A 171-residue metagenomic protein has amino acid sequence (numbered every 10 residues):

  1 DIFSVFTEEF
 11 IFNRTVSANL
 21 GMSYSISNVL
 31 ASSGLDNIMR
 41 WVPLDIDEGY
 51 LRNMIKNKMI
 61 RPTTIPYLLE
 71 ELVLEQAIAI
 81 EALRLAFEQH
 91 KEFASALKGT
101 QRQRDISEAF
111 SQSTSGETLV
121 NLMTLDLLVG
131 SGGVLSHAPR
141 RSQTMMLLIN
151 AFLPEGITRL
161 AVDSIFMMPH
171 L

Functional and structural regions predicted by a protein language model:
I2-L171: Helical "lid/coupling" subdomains associated with nucleotide-phosphate turnover
